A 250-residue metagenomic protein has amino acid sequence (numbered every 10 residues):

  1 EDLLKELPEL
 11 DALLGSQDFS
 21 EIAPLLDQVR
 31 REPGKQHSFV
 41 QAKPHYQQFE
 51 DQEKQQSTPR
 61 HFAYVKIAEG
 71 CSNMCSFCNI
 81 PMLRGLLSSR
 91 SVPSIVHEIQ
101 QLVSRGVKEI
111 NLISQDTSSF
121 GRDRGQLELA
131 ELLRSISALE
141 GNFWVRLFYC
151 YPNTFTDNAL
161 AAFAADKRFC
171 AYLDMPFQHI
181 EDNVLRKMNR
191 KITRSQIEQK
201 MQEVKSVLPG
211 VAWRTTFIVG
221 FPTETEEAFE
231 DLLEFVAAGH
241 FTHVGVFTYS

Functional and structural regions predicted by a protein language model:
E1-F120, N158, L173, S195-Q202 (+3 more regions): Proteins enriched for Cys/Gly/acidic motifs involved in redox and nucleic-acid/cofactor modification
L7-L10, L139-E140, D166-K167, G239: Acidic-histidine catalytic/liganding microenvironments
L7-P8, R30-E32, E128-L129, F163-A165 (+1 more regions): Short, hinge-like loop/turn segments at secondary-structure boundaries
R31-G34, G141, R168, F241: Generic structural signal for secondary-structure transition and capping sites
S104-F229: Conserved SAM/AdoMet-binding glycine-rich loop
E226-S250: C-terminal, non-catalytic macromolecule-binding modules
